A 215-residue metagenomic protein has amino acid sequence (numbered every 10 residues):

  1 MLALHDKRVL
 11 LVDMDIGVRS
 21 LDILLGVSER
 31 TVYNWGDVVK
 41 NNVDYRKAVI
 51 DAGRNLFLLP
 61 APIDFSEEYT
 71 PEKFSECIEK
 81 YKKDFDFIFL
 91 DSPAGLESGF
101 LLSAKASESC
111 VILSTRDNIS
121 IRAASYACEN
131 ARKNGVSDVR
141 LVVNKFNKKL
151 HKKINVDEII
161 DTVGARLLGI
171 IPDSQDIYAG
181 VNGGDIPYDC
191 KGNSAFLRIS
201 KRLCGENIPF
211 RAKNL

Functional and structural regions predicted by a protein language model:
M1-M14: A conserved segment at the C-terminal end of the G1
L11-K83, N182-G183: P-loop/Walker-type NTP enzyme "switch/lid" segment
I16-V18, R54, D64-F65, G95 (+3 more regions): Conserved nucleotide-binding/hydrolysis micro-motifs of P-loop NTPases
K82-G99: Glycine-rich phosphate-binding loop used to anchor ATP phosphates in small-molecule kinases, encompassing both
E97-N118: Inter-motif core of Ras-like GTPase G domains
R122-G135: Conserved C-terminal guanine-recognition region of P-loop GTPase G domains, centered on the G4
K133-L215: C-terminal lobe/tail of nucleotide-utilizing enzymes
